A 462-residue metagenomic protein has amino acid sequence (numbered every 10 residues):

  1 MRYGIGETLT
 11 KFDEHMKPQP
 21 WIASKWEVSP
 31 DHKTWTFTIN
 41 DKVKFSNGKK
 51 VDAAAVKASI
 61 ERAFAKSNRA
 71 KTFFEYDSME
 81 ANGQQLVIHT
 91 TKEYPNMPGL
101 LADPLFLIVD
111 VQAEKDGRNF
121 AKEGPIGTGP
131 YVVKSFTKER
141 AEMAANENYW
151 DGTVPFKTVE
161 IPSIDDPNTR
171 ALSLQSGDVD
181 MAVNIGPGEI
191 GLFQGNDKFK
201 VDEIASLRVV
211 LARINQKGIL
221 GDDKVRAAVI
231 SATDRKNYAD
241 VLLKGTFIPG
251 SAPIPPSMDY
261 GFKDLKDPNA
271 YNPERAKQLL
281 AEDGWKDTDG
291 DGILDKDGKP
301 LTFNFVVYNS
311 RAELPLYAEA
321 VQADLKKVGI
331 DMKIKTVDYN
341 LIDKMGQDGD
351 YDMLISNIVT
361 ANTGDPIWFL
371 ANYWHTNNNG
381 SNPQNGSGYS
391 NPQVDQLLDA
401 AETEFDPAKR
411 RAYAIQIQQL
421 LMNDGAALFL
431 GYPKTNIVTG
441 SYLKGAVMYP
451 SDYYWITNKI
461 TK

Functional and structural regions predicted by a protein language model:
M1-P30, E61, I126, S451-Y453: N-terminal lobe/hinge region of extracytoplasmic solute-binding protein
D13, K17, A102-V154, T158 (+2 more regions): Gly/Pro-rich hinge or "lid" segments in bacterial periplasmic/extracellular proteins
S24-K66, V87: Aromatic- and charge-enriched surface segment that lines or borders ligand/interaction sites
E27, D31, K71-A113: Surface-exposed binding/hinge segments that line and control ligand-binding clefts or catalytic entry sites
N146-L192, D331-K333, D338: Ligand-site clamp/hinge motif
G221-A323: Append "and occasionally in soluble cytosolic enzymes with long acidic Gly/Pro-rich linkers
T233-F262, E313-Q322, G346-K462: Detector for C-terminal structural segments
K286-A361, T435: Ligand/substrate-recognition segments at binding pockets and active sites
